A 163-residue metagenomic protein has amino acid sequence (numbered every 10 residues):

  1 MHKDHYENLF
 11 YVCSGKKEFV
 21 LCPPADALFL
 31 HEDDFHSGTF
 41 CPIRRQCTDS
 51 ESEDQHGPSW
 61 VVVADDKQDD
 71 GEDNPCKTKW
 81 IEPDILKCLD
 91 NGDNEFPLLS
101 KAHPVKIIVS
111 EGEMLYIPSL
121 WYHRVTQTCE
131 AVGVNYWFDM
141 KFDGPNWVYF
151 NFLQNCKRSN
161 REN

Functional and structural regions predicted by a protein language model:
M1-E113, R124-N163: Active-site region of the double-stranded beta-helix
